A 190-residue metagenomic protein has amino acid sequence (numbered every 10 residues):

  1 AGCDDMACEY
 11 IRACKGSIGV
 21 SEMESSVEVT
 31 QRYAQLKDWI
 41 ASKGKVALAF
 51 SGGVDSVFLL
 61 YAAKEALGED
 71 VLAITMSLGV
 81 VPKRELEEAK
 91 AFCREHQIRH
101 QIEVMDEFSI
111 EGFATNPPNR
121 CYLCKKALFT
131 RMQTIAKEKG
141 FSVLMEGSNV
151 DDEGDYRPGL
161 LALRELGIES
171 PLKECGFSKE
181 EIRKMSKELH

Functional and structural regions predicted by a protein language model:
Y10, K15, G19-E188: ATP-dependent adenylation/nucleotidyltransferase module used to activate substrates
